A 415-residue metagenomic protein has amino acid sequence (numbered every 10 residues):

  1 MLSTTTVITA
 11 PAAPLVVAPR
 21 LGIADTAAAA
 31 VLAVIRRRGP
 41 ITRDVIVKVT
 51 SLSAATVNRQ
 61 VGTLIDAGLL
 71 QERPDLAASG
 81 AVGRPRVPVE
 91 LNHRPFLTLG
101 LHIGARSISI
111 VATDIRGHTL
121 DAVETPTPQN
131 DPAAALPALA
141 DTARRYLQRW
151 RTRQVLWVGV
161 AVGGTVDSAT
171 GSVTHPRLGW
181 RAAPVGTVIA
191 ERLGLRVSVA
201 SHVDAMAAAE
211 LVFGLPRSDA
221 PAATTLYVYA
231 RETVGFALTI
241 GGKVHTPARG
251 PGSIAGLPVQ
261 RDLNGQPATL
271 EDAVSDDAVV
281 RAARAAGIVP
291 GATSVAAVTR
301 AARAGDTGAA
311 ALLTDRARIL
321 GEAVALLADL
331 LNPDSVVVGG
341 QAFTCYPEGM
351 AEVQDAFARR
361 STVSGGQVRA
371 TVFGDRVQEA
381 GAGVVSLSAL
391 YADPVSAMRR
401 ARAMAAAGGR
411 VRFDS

Functional and structural regions predicted by a protein language model:
M1-V49: Extreme N-terminal segment that seeds HTH/winged-HTH DNA-binding domains in transcriptional regulators
L2-T5, R20, D25, A33-R36 (+3 more regions): Glycine-rich phosphate-binding/hydrolytic loop that grips phosphoryl groups
P14-A27, T42, R73-P95: Short, cationic-aromatic polyanion-contact patches
I35, I46, V57-Q71: Basic amphipathic alpha-helical segments that dock to polyanions
I46, T119, E124-T224, E348-R359: Glycine-rich phosphate-binding loop and adjoining helix at the ATP-binding site of ATP-dependent phosphoryl-transfer
P85-D121, T225-K243: Gly/Thr-rich phosphate-binding beta-strand-loop-beta motif of the actin/hexokinase/Hsp70
A122-E124, N130-A135, W180-R181, T187-G308 (+1 more regions): Glycine/GP-enriched mid-protein hinge/lid loop-to-helix segment characteristic of carbohydrate kinases
E124, A134-R151, E271-V274, A278-V337 (+3 more regions): Adenine-nucleotide phosphate-binding core of ATP-dependent small-molecule kinases
